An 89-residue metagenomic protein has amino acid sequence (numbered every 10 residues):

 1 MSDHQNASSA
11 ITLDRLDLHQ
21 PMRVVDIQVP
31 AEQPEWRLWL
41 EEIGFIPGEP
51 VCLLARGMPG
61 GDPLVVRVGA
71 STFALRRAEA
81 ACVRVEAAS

Functional and structural regions predicted by a protein language model:
M1-E41, I46, C52-M58, D62-S89: Compact, charge-rich alpha-helical regulatory domains located at protein termini
